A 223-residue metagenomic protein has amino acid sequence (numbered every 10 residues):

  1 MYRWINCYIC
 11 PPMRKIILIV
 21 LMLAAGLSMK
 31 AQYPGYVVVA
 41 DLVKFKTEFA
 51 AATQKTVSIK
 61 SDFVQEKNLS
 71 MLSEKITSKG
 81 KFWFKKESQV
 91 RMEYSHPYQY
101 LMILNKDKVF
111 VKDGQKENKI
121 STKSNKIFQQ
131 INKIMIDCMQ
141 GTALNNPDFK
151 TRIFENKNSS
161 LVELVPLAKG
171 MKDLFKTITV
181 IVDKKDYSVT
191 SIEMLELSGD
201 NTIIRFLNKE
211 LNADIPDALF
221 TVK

Functional and structural regions predicted by a protein language model:
Y2-R3, P11-I16: Positively charged n-region of N-terminal signal peptides that target proteins for export
Y8, I16-A25: Sec-dependent N-terminal signal peptides
K30-V64, N68-S73, A218-K223: N-terminal leader/targeting segments and the immediate start of mature chains
T53, Q130-A143: Short, solvent-exposed helix-to-loop capping segments enriched in aromatics
F63, V90-Y94, V109-K112, V162-L164 (+1 more regions): Short hydrophobic/aromatic-rich beta-strand segments that constitute the beta-sheet cores of beta-sandwich/beta-barrel
E74-K81, L104, D200: Amphipathic hydrophobic-ligand
K81-Q129: An acidic-aromatic
I120, L144-K223: Gly/Pro-enriched, hydrophobic low-complexity segments that function as extracytoplasmic propeptides/linkers
